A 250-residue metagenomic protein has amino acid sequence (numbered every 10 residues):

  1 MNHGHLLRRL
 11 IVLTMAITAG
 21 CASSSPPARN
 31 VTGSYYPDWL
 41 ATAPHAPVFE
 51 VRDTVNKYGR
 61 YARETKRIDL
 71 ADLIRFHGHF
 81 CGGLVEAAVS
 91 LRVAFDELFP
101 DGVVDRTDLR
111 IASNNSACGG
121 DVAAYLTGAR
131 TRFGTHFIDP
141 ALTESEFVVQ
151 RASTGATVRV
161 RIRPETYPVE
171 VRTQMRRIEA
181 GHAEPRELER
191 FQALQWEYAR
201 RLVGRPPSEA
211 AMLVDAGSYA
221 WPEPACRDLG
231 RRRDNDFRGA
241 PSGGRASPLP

Functional and structural regions predicted by a protein language model:
N2-I11: Bacterial N-terminal signal peptides that target proteins for export
T14-M15: Residue-level signal for mature regions of secreted extracellular proteins and peptides
A19-G20: C-terminal motif of bacterial Sec signal peptides marking the signal peptidase cleavage site
S23-F80, V85-P250: Non-transmembrane, aqueous-exposed alpha-helical and coiled segments at domain scale
